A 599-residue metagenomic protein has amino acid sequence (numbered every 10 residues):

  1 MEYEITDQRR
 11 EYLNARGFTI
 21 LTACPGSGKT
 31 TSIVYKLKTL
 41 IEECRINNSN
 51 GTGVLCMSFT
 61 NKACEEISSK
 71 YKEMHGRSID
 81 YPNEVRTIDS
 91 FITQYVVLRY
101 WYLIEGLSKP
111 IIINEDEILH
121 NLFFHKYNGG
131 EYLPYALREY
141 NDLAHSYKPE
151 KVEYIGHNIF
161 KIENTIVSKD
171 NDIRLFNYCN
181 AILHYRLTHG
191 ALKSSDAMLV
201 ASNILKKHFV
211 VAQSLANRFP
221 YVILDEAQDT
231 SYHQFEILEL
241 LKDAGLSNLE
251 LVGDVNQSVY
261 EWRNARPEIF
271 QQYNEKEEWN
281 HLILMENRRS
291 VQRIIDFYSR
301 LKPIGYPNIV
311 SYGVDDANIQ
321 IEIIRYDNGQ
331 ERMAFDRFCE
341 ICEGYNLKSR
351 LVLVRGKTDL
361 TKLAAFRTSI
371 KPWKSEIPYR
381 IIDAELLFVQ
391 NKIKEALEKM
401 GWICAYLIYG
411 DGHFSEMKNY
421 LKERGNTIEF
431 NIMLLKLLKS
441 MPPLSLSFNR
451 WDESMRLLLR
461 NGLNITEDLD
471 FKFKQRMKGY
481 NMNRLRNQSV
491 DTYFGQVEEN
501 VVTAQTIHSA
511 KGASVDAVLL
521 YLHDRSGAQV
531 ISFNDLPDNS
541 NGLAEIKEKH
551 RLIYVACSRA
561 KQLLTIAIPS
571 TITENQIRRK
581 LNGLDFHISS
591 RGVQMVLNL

Functional and structural regions predicted by a protein language model:
M1-L103, Q213, Q505, A510 (+1 more regions): P-loop NTPase Walker
M1-P25, T31-S32, G53, N128-P220 (+1 more regions): Accessory N-terminal region flanking or inserted into the helicase ATPase core in nucleic-acid motor proteins
E2-P25, W279-E286, I304-L353: Inter-lobe coupling/hinge region of RecA-like P-loop helicase motors
E105-R186, G412-R460: Coupling/switch/interface segments within P-loop NTPase motor domains and analogous charged loops in nucleic-acid
D229, H233-F270: Signature of the SF2 helicase/ATPase Hel1-core->accessory helical subdomain module
Q257-R263, Q271-Y312: Conserved coupling/interface region of RecA-like P-loop/ASCE motor cores
G329-K474: Conserved helicase/translocase motor-coupling segment
A517, H523-L599: C-terminal accessory regions
